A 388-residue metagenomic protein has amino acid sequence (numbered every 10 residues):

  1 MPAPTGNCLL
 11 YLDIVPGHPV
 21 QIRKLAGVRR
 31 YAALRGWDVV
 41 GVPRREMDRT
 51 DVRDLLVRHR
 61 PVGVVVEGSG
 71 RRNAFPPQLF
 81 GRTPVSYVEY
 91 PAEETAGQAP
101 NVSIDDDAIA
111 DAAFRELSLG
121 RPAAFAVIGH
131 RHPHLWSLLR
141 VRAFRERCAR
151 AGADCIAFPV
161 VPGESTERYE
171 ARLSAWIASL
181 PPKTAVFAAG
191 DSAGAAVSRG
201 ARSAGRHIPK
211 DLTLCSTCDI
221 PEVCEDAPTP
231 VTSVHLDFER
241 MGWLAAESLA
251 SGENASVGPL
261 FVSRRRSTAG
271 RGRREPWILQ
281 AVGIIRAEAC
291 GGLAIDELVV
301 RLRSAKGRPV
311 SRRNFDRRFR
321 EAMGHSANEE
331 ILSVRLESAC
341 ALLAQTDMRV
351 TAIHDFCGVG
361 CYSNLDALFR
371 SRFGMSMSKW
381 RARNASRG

Functional and structural regions predicted by a protein language model:
M1-V65, G70-R301, R312, D316 (+3 more regions): Bacterial carbohydrate/catabolite-sensing allosteric modules
P122, L336, G374: ATP/adenylate-binding site constellation spanning eukaryotic-like Ser/Thr protein kinases, ABC-transporter
S263, E337, S378: Nucleotide phosphate-binding site architecture
T268-G283, F356, S363-G388: …primarily DNA-binding HTH/wHTH and HhH modules…
D296-E330, H354-K379: Basic/polar phosphate-binding segments, predominantly the helix-turn-helix DNA-binding elements of transcriptional
E321-G360, R383-G388: Terminal helix-turn-helix DNA-binding modules in bacterial transcription factors
